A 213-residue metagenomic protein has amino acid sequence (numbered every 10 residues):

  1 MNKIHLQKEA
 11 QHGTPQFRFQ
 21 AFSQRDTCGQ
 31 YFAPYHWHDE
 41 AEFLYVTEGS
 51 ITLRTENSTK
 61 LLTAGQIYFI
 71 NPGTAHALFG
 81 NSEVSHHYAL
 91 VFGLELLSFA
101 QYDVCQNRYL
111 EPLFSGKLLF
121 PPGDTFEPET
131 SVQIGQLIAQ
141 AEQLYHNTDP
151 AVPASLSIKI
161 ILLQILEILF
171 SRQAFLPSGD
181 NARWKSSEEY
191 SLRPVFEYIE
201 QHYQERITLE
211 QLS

Functional and structural regions predicted by a protein language model:
N2-Q24, A75-N147: A hydrophobic/aromatic-rich effector-binding and dimerization subdomain of bacterial HTH-type transcriptional regulators
A21-H38: Conserved short histidine dyad/triad with adjacent acidic residue
H36-L53, F69: Short, conserved beta-strand element in jelly-roll/cupin
S50-T52, T59, A75: Structural motif
N57-P72: Short acidic-glycine-tyrosine-enriched beta hairpin
F120-V132, Y145-Q211: Short, Lys/Arg-enriched, Trp-marked, Pro/Gly-tolerant hinge/linker segments that flank
